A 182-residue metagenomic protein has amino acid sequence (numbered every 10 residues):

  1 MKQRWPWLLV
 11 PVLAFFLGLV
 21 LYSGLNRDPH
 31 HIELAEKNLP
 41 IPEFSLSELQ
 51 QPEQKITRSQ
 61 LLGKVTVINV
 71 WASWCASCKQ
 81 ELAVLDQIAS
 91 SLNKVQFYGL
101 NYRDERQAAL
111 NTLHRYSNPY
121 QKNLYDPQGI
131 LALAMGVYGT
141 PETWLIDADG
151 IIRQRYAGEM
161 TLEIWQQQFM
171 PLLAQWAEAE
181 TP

Functional and structural regions predicted by a protein language model:
M1-S47, P182: N-terminal targeting signals for export/organelle localization
N26-R27, S47-E53, N123-D126: Short gly/ser/thr-rich secondary-structure transition/capping motifs
E43, K94, Y120-Q121: A generic structural signal for alpha->beta connector loops
F44-T66: A short beta-strand-turn-helix
K64-T66, W71-W74, G139: Short pre-active-site segment immediately N-terminal to redox-active cysteine/selenocysteine motifs in thiol-based
K79-S117, P127-L133: Structural microenvironment flanking redox-active thiols in thiol-disulfide oxidoreductases
H114-P119, D126-A177, P182: Thiol/disulfide oxidoreductase modules built on the thioredoxin-like
